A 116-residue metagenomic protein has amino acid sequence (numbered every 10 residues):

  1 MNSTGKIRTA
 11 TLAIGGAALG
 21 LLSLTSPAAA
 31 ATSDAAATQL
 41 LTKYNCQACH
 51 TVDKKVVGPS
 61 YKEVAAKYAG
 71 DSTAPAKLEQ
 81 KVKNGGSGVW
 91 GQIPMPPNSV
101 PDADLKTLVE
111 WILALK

Functional and structural regions predicted by a protein language model:
M1-A35, K116: N-terminal export/targeting leaders of redox proteins
S26-L41, V56, K67: Electrostatic cytochrome c docking/interface patches
Y44-V52, L108: The canonical Cys-X-X-Cys-His
H50, K83, L113-K116: Protein kinase-like catalytic domain
K54, P75-A76, D102: Alpha-helix N-cap/helix-initiation sites
V57-A66, K81-V109: Axial heme c-ligation environment in periplasmic c-type cytochrome domains
K67-K77: Short microdomains enriched in Cys/His and/or Lys/Arg
